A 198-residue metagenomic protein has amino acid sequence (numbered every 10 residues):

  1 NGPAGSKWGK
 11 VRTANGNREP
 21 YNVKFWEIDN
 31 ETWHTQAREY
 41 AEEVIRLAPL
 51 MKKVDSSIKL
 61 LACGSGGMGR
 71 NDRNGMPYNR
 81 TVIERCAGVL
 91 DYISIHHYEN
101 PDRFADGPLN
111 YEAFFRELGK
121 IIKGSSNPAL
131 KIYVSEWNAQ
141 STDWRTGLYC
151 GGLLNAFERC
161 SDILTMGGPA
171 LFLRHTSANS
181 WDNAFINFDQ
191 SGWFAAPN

Functional and structural regions predicted by a protein language model:
N1-D91, I95-H97, R116: N-terminal catalytic cores of secreted or lumenal carbohydrate-active enzymes
H34-R38, Y98-I121, Q140-D143: Substrate-binding surface in catalytic domains of secreted glycosidases
Y40-V44, G75-N79, Y111-F115, T146-L154 (+1 more regions): Amphipathic alpha-helical segments in well-structured domains
Y40-V54, I122, T146, L153 (+1 more regions): Extracytoplasmic, non-cytosolic globular domains
L47, M51, I93-H97, Y111-L118 (+2 more regions): Extended, hydrophobic alpha-helical segments in both membrane/secreted and soluble proteins
S56-L60, P128-Y133: Short beta-strand/loop segments at the ligand-binding rim of alpha/beta enzyme cores
G67, E99, L171-R174: Glycine-rich beta-alpha junction loops
L130-N198: Aromatic/acidic polysaccharide-binding cleft in carbohydrate-active enzymes
